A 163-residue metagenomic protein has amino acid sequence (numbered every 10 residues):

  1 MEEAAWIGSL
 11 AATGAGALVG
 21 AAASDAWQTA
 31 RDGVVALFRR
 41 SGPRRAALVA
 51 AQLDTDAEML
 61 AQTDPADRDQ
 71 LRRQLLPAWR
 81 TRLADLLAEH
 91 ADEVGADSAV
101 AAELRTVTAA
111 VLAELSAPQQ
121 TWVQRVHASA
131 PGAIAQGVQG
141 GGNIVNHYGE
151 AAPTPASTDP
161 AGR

Functional and structural regions predicted by a protein language model:
M1-G8, R31-P131, N146-R163: Short amphipathic alpha-helical segments that predominantly mediate membrane engagement
G8-G16: Pore-lining and gate-forming transmembrane alpha-helices of multi-pass membrane transport proteins
G16-T29: Short hydrophobic alpha-helical membrane-entry/anchor segments
A22, V138, N143, H147-Y148 (+1 more regions): Residues at secondary-structure transition points
